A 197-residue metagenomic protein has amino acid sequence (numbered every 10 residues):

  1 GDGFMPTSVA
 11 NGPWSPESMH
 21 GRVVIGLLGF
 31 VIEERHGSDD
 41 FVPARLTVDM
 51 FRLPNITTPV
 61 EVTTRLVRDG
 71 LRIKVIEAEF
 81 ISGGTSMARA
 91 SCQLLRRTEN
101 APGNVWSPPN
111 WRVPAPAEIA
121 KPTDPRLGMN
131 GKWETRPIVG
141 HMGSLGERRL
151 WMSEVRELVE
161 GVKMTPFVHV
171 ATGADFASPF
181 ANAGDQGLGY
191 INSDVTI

Functional and structural regions predicted by a protein language model:
G1-I197: Terminal targeting signals and extreme-terminal segments of soluble enzymes
